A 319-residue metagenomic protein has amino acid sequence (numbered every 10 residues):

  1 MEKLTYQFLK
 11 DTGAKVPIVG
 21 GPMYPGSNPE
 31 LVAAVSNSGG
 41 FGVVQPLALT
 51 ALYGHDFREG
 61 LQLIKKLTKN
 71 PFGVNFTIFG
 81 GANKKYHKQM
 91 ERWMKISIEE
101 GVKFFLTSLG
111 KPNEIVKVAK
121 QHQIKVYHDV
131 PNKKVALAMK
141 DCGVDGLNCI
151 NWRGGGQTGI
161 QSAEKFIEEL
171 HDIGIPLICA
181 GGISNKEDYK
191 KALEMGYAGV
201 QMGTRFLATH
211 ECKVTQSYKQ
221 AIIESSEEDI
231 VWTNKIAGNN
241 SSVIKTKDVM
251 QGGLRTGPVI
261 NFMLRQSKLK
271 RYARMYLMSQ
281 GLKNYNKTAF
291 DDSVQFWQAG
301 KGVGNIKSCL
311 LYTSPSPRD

Functional and structural regions predicted by a protein language model:
M1-P176: Active-site entrance/lid segments in N-terminal catalytic domains of soluble metabolic enzymes
V35, A192, G203: Conserved, mostly hydrophobic/aromatic
K134-C142, F166, S184-A198: Catalytic cores of alpha/beta
L147, V200-G203: Hydrophobic alpha-helical packing residues
I178-I183, M202, L311: Glycine-rich beta-strand-to-loop/alpha-helix junction loops that act as flexible
K213-M278: Amphipathic alpha-helical blocks and their helix-capping loop/short-beta junctions
Y276-G300: Short glycine/proline-rich, acidic loop/turn segments that cap or connect secondary-structure elements
Y312-D319: Conserved small/polar residues in nucleotide/adenosyl-binding loops
